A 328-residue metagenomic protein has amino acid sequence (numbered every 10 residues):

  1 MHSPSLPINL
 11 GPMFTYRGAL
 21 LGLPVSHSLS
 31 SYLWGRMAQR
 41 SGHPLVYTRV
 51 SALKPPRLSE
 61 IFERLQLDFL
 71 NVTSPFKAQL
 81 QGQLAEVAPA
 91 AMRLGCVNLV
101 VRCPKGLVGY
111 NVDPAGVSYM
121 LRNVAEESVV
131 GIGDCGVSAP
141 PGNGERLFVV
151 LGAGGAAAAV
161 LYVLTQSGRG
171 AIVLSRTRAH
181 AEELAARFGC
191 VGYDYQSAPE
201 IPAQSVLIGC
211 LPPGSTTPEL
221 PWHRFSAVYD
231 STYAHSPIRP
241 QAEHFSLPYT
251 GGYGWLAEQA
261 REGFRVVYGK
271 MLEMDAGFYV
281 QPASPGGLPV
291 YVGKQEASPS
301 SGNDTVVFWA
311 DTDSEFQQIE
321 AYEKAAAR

Functional and structural regions predicted by a protein language model:
H2-V129, P240-Q241, F245: Phosphate/diphosphate ligand-binding glycine-rich loop within oxidoreductases
T15, G144-L147, F225: Phosphate-coordination loops involved in phosphoryl transfer and adenosine-cofactor binding
G22, N111-P114, L121, V129-T165 (+1 more regions): Glycine-rich adenosine-cofactor-binding loop
V72-Q79, A156, P212-S215, Y233-H235: Short glycine-rich anion-binding loops that position phosphate/pyrophosphate groups of nucleotides and phosphorylated
E126, S231-E296, N303-R328: Adenosine-phosphate binding glycine-rich loop
R169-F188: NAD(P)-binding Rossmann-fold cofactor-contacting core
R187-T250, G254-L256: Rossmann-like adenosine-cofactor binding region
